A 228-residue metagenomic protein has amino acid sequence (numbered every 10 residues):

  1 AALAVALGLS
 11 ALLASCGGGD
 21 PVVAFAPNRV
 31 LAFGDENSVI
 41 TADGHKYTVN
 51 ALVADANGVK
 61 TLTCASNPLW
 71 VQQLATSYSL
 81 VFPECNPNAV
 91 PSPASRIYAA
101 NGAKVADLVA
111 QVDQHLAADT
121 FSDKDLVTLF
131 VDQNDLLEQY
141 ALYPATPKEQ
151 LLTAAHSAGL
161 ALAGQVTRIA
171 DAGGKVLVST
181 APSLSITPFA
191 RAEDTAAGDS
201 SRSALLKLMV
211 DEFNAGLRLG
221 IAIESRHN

Functional and structural regions predicted by a protein language model:
A2-L12: Bacterial N-terminal signal peptides
C16-N228: Conserved active-site regions of diverse hydrolases
